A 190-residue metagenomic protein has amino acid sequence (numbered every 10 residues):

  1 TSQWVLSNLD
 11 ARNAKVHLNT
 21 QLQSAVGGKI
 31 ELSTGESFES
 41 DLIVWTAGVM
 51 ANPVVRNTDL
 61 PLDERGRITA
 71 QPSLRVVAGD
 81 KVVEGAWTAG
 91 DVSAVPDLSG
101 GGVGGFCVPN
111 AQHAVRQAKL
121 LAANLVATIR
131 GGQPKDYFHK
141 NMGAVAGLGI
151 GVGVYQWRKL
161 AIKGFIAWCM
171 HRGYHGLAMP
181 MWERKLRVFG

Functional and structural regions predicted by a protein language model:
T1-T20: Rossmann-like dinucleotide-binding cores of NAD(P)H-dependent redox enzymes
V16, A86-T88, V145: Conserved beta-strand scaffold positions in the cores of enzyme catalytic domains, especially in NTP/NDP-utilizing
H17, E31-L32: A general beta-strand register signal
L18-T20, V26, G90: Short loop/edge segments at beta-strand edges and connector loops that shape dinucleotide/nucleotide cofactor-binding
L22, T46-M50, G149-V152: Glycine-rich beta-alpha junction loops
G28-E31, S37-R116: FAD-site-proximal beta/loop scaffold in flavoenzymes
H113, Q117-G190: C-terminal, flexible cofactor-proximal segment of oxidoreductases
